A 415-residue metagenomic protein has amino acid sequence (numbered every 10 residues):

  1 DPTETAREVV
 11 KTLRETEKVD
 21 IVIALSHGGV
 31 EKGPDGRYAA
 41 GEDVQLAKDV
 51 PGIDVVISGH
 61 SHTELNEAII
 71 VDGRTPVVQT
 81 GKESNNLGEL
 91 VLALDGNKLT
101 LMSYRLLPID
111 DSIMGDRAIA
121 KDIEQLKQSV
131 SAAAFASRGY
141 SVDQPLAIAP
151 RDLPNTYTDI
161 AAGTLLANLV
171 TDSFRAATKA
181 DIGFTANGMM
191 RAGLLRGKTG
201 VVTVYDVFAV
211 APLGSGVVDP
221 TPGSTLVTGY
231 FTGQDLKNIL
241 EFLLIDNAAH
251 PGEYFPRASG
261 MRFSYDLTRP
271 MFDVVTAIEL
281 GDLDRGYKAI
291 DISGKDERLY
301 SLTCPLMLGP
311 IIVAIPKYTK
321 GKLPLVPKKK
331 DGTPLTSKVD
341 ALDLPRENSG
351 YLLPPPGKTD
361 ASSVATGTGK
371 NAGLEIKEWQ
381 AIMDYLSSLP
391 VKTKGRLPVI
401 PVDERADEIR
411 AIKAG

Functional and structural regions predicted by a protein language model:
D1-Q128: Functional cores that coordinate and move charged inorganic groups
D1-T3, D49, G81-G415: Catalytic centers of hydrolytic enzymes
